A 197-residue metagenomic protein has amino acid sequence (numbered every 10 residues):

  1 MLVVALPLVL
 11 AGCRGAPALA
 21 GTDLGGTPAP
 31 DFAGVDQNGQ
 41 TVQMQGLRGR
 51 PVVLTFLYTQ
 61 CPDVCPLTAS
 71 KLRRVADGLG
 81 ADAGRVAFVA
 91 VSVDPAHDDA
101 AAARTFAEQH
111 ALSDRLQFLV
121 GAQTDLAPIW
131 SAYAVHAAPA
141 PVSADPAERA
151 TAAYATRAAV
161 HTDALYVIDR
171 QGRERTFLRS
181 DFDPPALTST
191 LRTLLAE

Functional and structural regions predicted by a protein language model:
L8-G12: C-terminal motif of bacterial Sec signal peptides marking the signal peptidase cleavage site
C13-P17: Bacterial signal peptide processing site
F32-V52, A76-L79: A short beta-strand-turn-helix
M44-L72: Short active-site neighborhood of thiol/selenol oxidoreductases, capturing the structured segment around
R50-P51, L67-V91, E108-Q109: Conserved helix-turn-beta segment immediately C-terminal to the redox Cys motif in thioredoxin-like folds
A83-D98, D114-T124: Thiol-based oxidoreductase modules, predominantly thioredoxin-like and allied folds used for disulfide exchange
T105-T162: Short, internal strand/loop/helix patches that form the active-site neighborhood or redox-interaction surface
P141-E197: Thiol-/selenol-based redox modules, centered on thioredoxin-like and closely related oxidoreductase domains
